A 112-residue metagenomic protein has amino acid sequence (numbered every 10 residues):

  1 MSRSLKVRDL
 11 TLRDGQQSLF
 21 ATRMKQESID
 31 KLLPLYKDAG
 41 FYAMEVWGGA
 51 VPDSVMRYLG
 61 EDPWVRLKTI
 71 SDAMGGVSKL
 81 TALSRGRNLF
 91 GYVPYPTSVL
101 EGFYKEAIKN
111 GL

Functional and structural regions predicted by a protein language model:
M1-F20, L67, S71-D72: N-terminal amphipathic alpha-helix/helix-capping segment at the start of soluble metabolic enzymes
S2, D38, Y42, G76-V77: Secondary-structure transition/capping motifs at alpha-helix termini and the adjoining loop/turn into the next element
V7-L12, Y42-V46, S78-R85: Hydrophobic faces of well-ordered beta-strands that scaffold small-molecule active sites in alpha/beta enzyme cores
T11, S18, A39, A43 (+1 more regions): Small-side-chain structural scaffolding
T11-K31, A82-L100: Active-site mouth loops of central-metabolism enzymes
S28-A50, E106-L112: Catalytic domains of carbohydrate-active enzymes, especially glycoside hydrolases
G48-L112: Active-site beta->alpha loop and helix N-cap motifs at the rims of alpha/beta catalytic domains
